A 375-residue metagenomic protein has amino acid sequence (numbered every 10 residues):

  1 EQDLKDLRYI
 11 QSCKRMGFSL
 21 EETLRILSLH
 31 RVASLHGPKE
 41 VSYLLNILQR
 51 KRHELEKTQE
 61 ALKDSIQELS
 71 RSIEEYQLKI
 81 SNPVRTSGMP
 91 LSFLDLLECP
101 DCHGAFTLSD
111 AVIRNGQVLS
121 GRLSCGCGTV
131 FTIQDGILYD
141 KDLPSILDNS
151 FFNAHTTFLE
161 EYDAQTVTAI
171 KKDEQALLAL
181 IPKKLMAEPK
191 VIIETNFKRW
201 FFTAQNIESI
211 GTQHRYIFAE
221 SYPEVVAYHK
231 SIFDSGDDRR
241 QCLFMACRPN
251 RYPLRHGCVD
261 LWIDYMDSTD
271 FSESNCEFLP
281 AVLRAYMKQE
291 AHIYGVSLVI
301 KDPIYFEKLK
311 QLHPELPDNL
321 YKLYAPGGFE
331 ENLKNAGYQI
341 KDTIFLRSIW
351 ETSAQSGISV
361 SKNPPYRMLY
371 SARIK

Functional and structural regions predicted by a protein language model:
L4-K79: Arg/Lys-rich, alpha-helical DNA-contact motif
L96-C102, R122-C125: Short cysteine-rich clusters marking metal-coordination/redox-active sites
I137-E188: Class I SAM-dependent methyltransferase Rossmann-like catalytic core, especially the SAM/SAH-binding loop
A187-R251: Class I SAM-dependent methyltransferase SAM/SAH-binding core
P249-N250, V259-E277: A short SAM/SAH-binding and catalytic strip from SAM-dependent methyltransferases
N275-H292: A short glycine-rich, Lys/Arg-flanked "PGG" loop and its adjoining helix->strand segment in the class I
A291-L323: Conserved class I S-adenosyl-L-methionine
L320-Y338, D342-T343: Short alpha-helix
